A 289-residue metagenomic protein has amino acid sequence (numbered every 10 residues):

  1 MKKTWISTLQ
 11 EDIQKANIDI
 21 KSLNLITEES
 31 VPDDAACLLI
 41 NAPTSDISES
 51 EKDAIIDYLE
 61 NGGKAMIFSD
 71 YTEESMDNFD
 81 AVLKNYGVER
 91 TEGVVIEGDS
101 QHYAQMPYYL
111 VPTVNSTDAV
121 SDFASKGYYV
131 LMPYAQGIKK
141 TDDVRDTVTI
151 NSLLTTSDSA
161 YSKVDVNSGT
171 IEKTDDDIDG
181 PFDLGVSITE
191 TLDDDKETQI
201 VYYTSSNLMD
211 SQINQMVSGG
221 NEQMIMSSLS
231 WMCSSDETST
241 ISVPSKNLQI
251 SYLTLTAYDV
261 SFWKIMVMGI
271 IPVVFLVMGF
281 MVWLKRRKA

Functional and structural regions predicted by a protein language model:
K2-S239: Acidic, S/T/G-rich, low-cysteine, solvent-exposed domains in lumenal/extracellular/periplasmic regions of secretory
E11, A42, L110-N115, T254-M266 (+1 more regions): Short, charged low-complexity intrinsically disordered segments located at boundaries of structured domains
A135, V267-M268: Hinge/cleft segment of the Venus flytrap/periplasmic-binding protein
L208, Q215, S242-V267: Short, aromatic-rich amphipathic segments at membrane interfaces that lie adjacent to a transmembrane helix or signal
E237-S242, F275: Intrinsically disordered or highly flexible coil/loop and linker segments, enriched in small and charged/polar residues
V273-K285: Alpha-helical transmembrane segments
R287-A289: Short, charged juxtamembrane terminal tails flanking transmembrane helices
